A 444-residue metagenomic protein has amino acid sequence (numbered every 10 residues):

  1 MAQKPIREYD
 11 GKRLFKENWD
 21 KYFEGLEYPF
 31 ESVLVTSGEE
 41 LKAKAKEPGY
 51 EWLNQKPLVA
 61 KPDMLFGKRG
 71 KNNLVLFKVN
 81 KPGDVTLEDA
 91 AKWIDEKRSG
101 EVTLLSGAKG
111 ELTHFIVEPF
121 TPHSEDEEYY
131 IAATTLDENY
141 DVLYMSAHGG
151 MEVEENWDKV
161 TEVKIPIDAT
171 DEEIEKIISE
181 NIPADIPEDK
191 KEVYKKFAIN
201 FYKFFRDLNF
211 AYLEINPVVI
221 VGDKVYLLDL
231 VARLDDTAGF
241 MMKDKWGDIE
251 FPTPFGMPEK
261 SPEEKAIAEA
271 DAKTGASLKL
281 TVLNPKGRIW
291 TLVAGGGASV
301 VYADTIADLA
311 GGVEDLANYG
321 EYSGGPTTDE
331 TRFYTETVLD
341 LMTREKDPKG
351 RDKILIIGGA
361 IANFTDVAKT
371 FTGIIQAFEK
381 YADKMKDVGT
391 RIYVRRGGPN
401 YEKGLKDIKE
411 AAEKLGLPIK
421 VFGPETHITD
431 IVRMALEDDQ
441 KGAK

Functional and structural regions predicted by a protein language model:
M1-T113, F120-E214, V219-I354, V367 (+4 more regions): ATP-dependent carboxylate/acyl-activation modules
I357-G359: Short loop-to-beta-strand entry elements in the cores of soluble alpha/beta enzymes
A362, Y393-V394, G404: N-terminal glycine-/lysine-enriched basic segments
V388-R396: Short internal beta-strands
